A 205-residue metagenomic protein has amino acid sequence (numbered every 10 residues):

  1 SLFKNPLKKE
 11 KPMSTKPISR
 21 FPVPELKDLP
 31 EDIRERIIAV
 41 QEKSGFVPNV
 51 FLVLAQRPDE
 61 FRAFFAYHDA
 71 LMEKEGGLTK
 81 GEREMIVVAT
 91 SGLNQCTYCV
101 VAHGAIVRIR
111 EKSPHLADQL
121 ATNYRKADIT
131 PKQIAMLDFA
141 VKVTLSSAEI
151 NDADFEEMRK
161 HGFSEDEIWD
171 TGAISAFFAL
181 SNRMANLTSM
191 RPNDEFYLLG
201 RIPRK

Functional and structural regions predicted by a protein language model:
L2-K205: Hydrophobic alpha-helical segments
